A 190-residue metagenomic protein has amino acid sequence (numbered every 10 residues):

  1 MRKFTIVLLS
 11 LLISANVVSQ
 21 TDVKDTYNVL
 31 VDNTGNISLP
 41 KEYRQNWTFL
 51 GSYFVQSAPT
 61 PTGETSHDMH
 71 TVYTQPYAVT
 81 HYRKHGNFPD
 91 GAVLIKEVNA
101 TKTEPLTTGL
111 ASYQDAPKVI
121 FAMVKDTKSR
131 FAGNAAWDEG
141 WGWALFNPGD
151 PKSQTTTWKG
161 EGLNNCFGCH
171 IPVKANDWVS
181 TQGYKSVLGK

Functional and structural regions predicted by a protein language model:
M1-F4: Positively charged n-region of N-terminal signal peptides that target proteins for export
I6, S10-L11: Small-residue packing motifs within transmembrane alpha-helices
S14-A15: N-terminal signal peptide c-region/cleavage motif recognized by signal peptidases
T21-K24, V31-D32, L39, Y43-T48 (+4 more regions): Sequence context surrounding c-type heme c attachment/ligation sites in exported
V29-V31, G35, T80: Short, functionally important structural connectors and interaction interfaces within domains
F49-V72: Secreted/periplasmic proteins
S66-R83, L106-T108: N-terminal post-signal-peptidase region of extra-cytosolic proteins
